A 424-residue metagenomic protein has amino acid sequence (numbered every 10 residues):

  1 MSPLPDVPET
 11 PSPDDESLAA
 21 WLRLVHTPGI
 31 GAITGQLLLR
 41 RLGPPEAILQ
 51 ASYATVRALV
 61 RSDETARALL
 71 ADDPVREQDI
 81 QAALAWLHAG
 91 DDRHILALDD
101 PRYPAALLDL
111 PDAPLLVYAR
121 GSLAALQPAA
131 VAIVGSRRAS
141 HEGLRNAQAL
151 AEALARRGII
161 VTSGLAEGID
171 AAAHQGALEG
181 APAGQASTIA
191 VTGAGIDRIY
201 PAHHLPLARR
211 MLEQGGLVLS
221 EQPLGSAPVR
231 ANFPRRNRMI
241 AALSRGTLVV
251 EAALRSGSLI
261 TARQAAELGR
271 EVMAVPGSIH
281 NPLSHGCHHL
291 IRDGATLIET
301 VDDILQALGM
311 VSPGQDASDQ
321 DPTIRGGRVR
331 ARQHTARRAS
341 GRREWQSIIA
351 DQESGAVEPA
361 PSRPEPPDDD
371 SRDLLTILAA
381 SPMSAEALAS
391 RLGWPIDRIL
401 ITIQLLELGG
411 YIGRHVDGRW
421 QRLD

Functional and structural regions predicted by a protein language model:
M1-R102, G409-Y411, V416-D424: Short, small/acidic-rich helices and loops at N termini and domain boundaries of DNA replication/processing enzymes
S2-S17, G90, A97-D424: Glycine-biased, small-residue-rich flexible motifs in mid-sequence functional cores and linkers
